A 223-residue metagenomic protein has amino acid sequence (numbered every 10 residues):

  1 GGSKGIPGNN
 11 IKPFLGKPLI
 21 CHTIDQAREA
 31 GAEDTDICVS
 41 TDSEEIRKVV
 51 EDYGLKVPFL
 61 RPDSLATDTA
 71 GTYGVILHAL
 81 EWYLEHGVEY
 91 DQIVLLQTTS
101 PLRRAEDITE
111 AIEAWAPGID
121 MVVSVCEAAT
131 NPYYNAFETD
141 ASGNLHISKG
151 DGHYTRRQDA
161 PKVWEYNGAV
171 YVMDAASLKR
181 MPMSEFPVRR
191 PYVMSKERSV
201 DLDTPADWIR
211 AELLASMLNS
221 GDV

Functional and structural regions predicted by a protein language model:
G1-S40: N-terminal glycine-rich phosphate-binding loop and ensuing alpha1 helix
I11, P58, M121, R189-P191 (+1 more regions): Conserved beta-strand scaffold positions in the cores of enzyme catalytic domains, especially in NTP/NDP-utilizing
A32-E33, G54, E89, G118: Short loop/turn motifs at secondary-structure junctions
S40, R61, S124-V125: Generic beta-sheet signal
E44-V94, L102-E106, E110-E113: Short phosphate-binding loop-to-helix
G71-G74, Q92, P101-V188: Conserved core of the sugar-phosphate nucleotidyltransferase
V163-V223: Conserved alpha/beta core of the MobA/IspD/sugar-nucleotide pyrophosphorylase nucleotidyltransferase superfamily
